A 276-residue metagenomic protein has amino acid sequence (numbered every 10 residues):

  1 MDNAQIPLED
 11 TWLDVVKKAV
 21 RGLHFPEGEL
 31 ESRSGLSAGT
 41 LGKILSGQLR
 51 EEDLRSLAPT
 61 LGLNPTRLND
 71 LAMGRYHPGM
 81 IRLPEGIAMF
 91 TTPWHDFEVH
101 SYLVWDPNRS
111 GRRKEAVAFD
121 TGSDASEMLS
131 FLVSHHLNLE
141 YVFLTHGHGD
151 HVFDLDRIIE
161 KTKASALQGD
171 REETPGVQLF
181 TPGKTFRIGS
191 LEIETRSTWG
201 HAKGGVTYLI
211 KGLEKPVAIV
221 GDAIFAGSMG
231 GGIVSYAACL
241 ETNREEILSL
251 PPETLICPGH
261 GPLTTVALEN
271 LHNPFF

Functional and structural regions predicted by a protein language model:
M1-L23: A short, Lys/Arg-rich alpha-helix, primarily the initiator
D2, R113, K203-F276: Metallo-beta-lactamase
P26-E31, L57: Short alpha-helical "recognition helix" segments of helix-turn-helix
G35-L49: Recognition helix of helix-turn-helix/homeodomain-like DNA-binding domains that insert into the DNA major groove
E52-R67: DNA major-groove recognition helix of helix-turn-helix/homeodomain DNA-binding modules
G79-S134, Y208-G221, G227: Conserved beta-strand hairpin/beta-sheet module of binuclear metal-dependent hydrolase folds, prominently
L103, T185-L213, S249: Core dinuclear metal-dependent hydrolase active-site scaffold
R113-A116, D124-E192: Active-site HxH/HxHxD metal-binding segment of metal-dependent hydrolases
